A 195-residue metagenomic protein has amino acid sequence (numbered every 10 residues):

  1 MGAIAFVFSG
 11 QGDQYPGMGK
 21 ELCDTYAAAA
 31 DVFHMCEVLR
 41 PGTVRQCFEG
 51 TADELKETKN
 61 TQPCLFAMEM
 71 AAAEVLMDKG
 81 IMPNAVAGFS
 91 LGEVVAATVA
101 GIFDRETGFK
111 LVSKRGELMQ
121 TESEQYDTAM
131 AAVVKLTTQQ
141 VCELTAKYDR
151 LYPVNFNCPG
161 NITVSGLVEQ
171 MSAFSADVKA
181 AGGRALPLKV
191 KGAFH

Functional and structural regions predicted by a protein language model:
G2-A87, V164: Helix-rich "cap/lid" substructures immediately adjacent to catalytic or cofactor-binding pockets
Q11-G12, E37-P41, A100-F194: Alpha/beta catalytic cores of group-transfer enzymes, especially the acyltransferase/condensing modules of polyketide
Q14-P16, E21, G92, A96 (+2 more regions): Short, electropositive, low-hydrophobicity segments enriched in small/polar residues
M18, T58, A97, M130 (+1 more regions): Generic anion/oxyanion-binding catalytic loop in active/binding sites
Q46-C47, G88, Y152-N157: Short beta-strand
Q62-A132: Gly/Ser-rich oxyanion-binding loop with an adjacent helix/lid that shapes the negatively charged ligand pocket
